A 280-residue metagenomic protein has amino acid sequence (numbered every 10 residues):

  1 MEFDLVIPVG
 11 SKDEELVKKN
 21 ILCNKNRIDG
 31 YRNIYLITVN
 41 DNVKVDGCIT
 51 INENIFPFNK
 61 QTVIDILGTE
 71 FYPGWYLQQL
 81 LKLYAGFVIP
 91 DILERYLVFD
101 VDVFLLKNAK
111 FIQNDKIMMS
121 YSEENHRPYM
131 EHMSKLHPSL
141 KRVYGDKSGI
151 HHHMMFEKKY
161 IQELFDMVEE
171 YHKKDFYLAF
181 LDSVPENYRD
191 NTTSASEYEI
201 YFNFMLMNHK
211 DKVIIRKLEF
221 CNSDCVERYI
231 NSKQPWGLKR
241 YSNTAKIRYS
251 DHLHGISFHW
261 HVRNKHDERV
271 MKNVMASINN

Functional and structural regions predicted by a protein language model:
M1-Q61, W260-V262, H266-N279: N-terminal anchoring/stem segment of glycosyltransferases
G10-E14, N40-V43, I55-P57, V101-L105 (+5 more regions): Short, solvent-exposed loop/turn segments at secondary-structure junctions
K25, G86, F165, F202-L206: Non-transmembrane alpha-helical segments in soluble domains of secreted/periplasmic/extracellular proteins
V43-D91: Active-site-proximal specificity loops/subdomain of glycosyltransferases
W75-L83, D102, S194-E199: Conserved glycosyltransferase catalytic-site signature
L81-E124: GT-A fold catalytic core of metal-dependent nucleotide-sugar glycosyltransferases, centered on the diacidic
A109-Y188: Conserved catalytic core of nucleotide-sugar-dependent glycosyltransferases
L178-N280: A glycosyltransferase accessory/donor-loop signature
